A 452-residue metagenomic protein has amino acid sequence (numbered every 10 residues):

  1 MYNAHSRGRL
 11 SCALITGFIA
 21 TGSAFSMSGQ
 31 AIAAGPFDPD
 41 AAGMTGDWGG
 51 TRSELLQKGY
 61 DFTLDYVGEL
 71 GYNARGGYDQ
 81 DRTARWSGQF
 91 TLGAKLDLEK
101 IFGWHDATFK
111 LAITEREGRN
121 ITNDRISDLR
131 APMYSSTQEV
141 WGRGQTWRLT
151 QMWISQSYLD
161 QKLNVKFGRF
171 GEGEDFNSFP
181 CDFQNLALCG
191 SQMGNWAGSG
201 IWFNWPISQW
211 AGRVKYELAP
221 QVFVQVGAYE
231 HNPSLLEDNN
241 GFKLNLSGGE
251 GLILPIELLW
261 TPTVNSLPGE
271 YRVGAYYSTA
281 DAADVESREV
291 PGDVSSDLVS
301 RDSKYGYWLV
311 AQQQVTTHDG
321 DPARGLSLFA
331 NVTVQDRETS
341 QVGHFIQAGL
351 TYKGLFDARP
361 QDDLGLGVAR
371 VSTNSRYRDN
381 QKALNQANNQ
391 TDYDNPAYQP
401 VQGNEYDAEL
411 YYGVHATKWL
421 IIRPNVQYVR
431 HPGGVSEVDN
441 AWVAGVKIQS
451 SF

Functional and structural regions predicted by a protein language model:
Y2-A4, G8, C12-E69, N73 (+2 more regions): N-terminal periplasmic/intermembrane-space "pro-region" immediately following the signal or transit peptide
G46-F62, D97-F109, L159-K162, Q221 (+4 more regions): Short loop/turn motifs that connect adjacent beta-strands in outer-membrane beta-barrel proteins
S53, G68, L96-K100, S155-Y158 (+8 more regions): Residue-level signature of outer-membrane beta-barrel architecture
F62-L70, F109-E115, V165-R169, V226-E230 (+6 more regions): Transmembrane beta-barrel strands of outer-membrane/channel proteins
Y72-G88, F102-Q151, L246-G248, G434: Surface-exposed loop and membrane-interface regions of Gram-negative outer-membrane beta-barrel proteins
T122-W153, D160-L254, N385-A397: Surface-exposed coil loops of outer-membrane beta-barrel proteins
F242, E257-L259, A275-Y305, T316-D319 (+3 more regions): Outer membrane beta-barrel transmembrane domains
N440-F452: Outer-membrane beta-barrel "beta-signal"
